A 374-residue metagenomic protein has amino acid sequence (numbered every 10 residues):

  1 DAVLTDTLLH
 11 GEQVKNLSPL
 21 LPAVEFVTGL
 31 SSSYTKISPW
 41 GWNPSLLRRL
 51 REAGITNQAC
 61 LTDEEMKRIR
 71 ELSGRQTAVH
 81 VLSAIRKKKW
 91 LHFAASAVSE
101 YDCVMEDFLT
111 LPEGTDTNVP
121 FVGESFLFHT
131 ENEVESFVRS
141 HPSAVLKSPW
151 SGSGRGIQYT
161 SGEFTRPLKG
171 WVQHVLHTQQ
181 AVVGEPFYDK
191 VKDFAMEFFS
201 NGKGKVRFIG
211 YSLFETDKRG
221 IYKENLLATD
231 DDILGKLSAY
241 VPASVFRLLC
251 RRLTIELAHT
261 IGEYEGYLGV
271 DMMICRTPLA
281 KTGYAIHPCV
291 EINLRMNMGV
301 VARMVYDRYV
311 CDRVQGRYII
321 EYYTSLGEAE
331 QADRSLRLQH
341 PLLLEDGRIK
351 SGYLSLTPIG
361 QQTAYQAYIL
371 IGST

Functional and structural regions predicted by a protein language model:
D1-F26: N-terminal "leader" segments that precede or initiate the main folded domain
L20-R139, G152: Conserved N-proximal alpha/beta basic substrate-recognition cap immediately N-terminal to, or forming the N-lobe
V122-L127, S143-L168, A195, K218-L237: Glycine-rich phosphate-binding loop of ATP-grasp-fold ATP-dependent ligases
L127-F128, V138-Y159, H177-K190, E291: ATP-grasp fold ATP-binding core
P142, T165-K223, M273-C289, N297: Phosphate-binding site of ATP-dependent enzymes
H177-Q179, P186, I221-Y284, Y323-I349: A long amphipathic alpha-helix within ATP-dependent nucleotide-binding catalytic cores
F198-E256, N293-I320: ATP-dependent carboxylate/phosphate-activation module, predominantly the ATP-grasp catalytic core and closely related
C311-T374: Peripheral (often C-terminal) accessory segments that flank ATP-dependent C-N-forming ligase machineries
